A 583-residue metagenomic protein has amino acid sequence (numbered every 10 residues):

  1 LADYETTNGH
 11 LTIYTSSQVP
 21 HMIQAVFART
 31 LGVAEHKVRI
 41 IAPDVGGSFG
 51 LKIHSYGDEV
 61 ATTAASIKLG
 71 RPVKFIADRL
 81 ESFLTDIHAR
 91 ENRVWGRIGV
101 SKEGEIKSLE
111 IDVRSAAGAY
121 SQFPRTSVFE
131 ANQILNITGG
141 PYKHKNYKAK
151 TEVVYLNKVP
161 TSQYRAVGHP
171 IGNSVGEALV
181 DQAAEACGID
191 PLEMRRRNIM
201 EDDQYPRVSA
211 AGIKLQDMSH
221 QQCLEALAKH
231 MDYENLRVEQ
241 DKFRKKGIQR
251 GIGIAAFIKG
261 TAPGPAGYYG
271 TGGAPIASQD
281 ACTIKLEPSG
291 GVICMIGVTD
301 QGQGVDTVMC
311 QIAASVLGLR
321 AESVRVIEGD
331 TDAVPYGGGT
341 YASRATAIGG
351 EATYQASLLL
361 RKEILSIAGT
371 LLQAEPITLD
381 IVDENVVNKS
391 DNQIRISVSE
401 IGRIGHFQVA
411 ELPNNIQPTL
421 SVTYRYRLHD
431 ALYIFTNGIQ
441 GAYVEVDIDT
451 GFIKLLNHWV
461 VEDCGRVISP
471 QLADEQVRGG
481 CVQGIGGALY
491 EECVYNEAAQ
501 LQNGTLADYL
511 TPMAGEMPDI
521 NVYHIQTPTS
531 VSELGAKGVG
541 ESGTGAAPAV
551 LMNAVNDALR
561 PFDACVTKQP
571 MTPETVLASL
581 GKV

Functional and structural regions predicted by a protein language model:
L1, R93, G251, T271 (+3 more regions): Short glycine-rich loop/turn motifs
L1-L31, A255-P288, V292-I296, Q303 (+1 more regions): Conserved beta-alpha junction segments in alpha/beta enzyme cores
T15, Q24-V26, F49-S55, L84-R90 (+11 more regions): Short acidic, glycine/serine/threonine-rich loops at helix termini
S16-V19, I111-Y120, T299-D300, H458-G465 (+1 more regions): Short, solvent-exposed aromatic-acidic interface loops
Q18-P20, A28-G32, H54-A65, E91 (+3 more regions): A glycine- and small-aliphatic-rich helix-loop capping segment at beta-alpha/alpha-beta transitions that lines
G32-K37, I67-F75, K102, V128-T261 (+2 more regions): C-terminal catalytic domains of large/alpha subunits in multi-subunit enzymes
S48-G70, K74-I76, V305-I312: Thiamine diphosphate
P72, R79-Y147: Active-site cavity-forming subdomains of large catalytic enzyme subunits
